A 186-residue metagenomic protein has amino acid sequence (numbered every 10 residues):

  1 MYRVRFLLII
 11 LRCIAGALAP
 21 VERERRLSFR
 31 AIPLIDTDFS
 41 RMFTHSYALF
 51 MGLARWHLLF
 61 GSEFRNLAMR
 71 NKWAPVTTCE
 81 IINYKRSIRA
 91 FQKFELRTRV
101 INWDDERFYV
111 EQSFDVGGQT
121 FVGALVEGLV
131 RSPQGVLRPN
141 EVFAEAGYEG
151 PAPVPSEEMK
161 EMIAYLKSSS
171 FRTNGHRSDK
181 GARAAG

Functional and structural regions predicted by a protein language model:
M1-A15, I88-K93, R99-G186: HotDog/MaoC-like acyl-thioester-processing domains
R12-E24: Low-complexity, charge- and small-residue-enriched intrinsically disordered regions
R23-I35: Short amphipathic
F29-R30, I82, Q112, G128: Preference for bulky hydrophobic residues occupying beta-strand positions in well-ordered beta-sheet regions
L34-F39, Y84-R86: Short helix-to-loop capping/linker segments positioned immediately adjacent to catalytic or ligand/cofactor-binding
T37-M51, A182-A185: A conserved, well-ordered hydrophobic junction motif at loop->secondary-structure transitions
A54-R55: Transmembrane alpha-helices and immediately adjacent membrane-cytoplasm interface residues in multi-pass integral
L58-I101, G123-L125, L129: Hydrophobic beta-strand-centered segment that forms part of the acyl-chain substrate-binding groove
